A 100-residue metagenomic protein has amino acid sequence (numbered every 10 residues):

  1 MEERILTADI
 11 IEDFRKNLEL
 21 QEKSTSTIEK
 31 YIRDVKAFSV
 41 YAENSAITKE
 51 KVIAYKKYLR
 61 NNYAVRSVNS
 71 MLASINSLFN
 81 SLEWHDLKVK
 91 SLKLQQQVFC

Functional and structural regions predicted by a protein language model:
M1-E2, T7-A8, L72, N76: A positively charged, amphipathic N-terminal helix/segment that binds anionic biomolecules
E12-C100: N-terminal core-binding DNA-recognition domain of tyrosine recombinases/integrases
